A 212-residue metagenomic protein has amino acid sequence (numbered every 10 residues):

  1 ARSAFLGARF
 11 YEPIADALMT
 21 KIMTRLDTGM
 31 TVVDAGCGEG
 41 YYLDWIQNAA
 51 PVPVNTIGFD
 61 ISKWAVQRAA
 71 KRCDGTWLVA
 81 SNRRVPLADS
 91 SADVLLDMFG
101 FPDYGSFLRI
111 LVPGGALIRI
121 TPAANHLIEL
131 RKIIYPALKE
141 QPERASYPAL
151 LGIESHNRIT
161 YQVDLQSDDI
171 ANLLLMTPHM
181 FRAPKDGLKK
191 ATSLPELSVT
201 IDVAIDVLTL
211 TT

Functional and structural regions predicted by a protein language model:
A1-A17, K21: Class I SAM-dependent methyltransferase Rossmann-like catalytic core, especially the SAM/SAH-binding loop
G29-G38: Conserved class I S-adenosyl-L-methionine
E39-V52: Conserved SAM-binding loop of SAM-dependent methyltransferases across substrates and taxa, primarily the Class I
D60-S62: Conserved SAM/SAH-binding beta-strand->alpha-helix loop
C73-V85: Conserved SAM-binding strand-loop segment of SAM-dependent methyltransferases
Y104-A116: A short glycine-rich, Lys/Arg-flanked "PGG" loop and its adjoining helix->strand segment in the class I
G114-N125: Conserved beta-strand signature within the Rossmann-like core of class I S-adenosyl-L-methionine
I159-T212: Conserved Class I S-adenosyl-L-methionine
